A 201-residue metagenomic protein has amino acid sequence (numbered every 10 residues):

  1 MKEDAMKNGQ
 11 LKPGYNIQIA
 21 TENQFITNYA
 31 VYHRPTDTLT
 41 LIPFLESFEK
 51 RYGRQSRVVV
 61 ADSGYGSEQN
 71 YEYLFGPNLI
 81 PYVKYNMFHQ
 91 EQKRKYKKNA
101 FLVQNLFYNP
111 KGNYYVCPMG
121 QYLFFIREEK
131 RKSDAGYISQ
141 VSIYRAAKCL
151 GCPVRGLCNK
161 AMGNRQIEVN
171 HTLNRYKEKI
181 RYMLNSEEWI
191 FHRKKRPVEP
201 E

Functional and structural regions predicted by a protein language model:
M1-E201: Anion-binding and metal-coordination hotspots
